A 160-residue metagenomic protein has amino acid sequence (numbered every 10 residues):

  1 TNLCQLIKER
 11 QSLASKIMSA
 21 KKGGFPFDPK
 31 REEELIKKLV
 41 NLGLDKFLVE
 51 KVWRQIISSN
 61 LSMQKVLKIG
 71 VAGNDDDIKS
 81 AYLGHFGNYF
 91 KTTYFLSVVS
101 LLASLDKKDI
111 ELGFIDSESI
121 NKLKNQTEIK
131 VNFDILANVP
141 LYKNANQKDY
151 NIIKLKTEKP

Functional and structural regions predicted by a protein language model:
T1-P160: Domain-level signature for soluble enzymes in the chorismate/prephenate branch of the shikimate pathway
